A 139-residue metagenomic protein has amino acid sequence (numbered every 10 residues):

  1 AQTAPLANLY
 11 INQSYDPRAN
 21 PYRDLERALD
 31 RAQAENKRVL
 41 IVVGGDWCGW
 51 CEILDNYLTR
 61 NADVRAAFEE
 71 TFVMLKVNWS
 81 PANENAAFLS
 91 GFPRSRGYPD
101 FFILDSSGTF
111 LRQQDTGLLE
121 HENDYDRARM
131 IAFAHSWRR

Functional and structural regions predicted by a protein language model:
Q2-E35, F133, R139: N-terminal leader/targeting and pre-domain segments
A19-Y22, T59, V64-E84: Thiol-based oxidoreductase modules, predominantly thioredoxin-like and allied folds used for disulfide exchange
Q33-A34, A66-E69, P93-G97: Extracellular/periplasmic catalytic domains that process cell-envelope and extracellular macromolecules
E35-C48: Short active-site neighborhood of thiol/selenol oxidoreductases, capturing the structured segment around
L40-I41, M74, F101: Hydrophobic beta-strand anchors of alpha/beta hydrolase catalytic cores
G45-Y57: Conserved redox-active cysteine motifs that mediate thiol-disulfide chemistry, especially di-cysteine Cys-X(1-2)-Cys
N83-R96, S107: Structural alpha/beta surface segment adjacent to cysteine/selenocysteine redox centers across thiol/disulfide enzymes
S95-R139: Non-catalytic, surface beta->alpha helical segment in thiol-disulfide oxidoreductase systems
